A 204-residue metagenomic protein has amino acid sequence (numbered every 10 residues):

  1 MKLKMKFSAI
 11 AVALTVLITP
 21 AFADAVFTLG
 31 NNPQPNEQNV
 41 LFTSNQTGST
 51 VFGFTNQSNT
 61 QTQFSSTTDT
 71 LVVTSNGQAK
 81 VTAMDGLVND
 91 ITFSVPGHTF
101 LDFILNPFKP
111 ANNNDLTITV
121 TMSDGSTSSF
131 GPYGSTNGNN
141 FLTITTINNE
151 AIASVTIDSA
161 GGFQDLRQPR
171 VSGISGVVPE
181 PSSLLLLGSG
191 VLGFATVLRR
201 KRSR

Functional and structural regions predicted by a protein language model:
M1-I10: Bacterial N-terminal signal peptides that target proteins for export
I10-L17: Bacterial N-terminal signal peptides
I18-D24: Sec/Tat signal peptide C-region and signal peptidase I cleavage site
F22, E37, P181-S183: Intrinsically disordered, low-complexity segments enriched in proline/serine/threonine
D24-G176: Surface-exposed, well-ordered secondary-structure segments
P179-L198: A short, hydrophobic C-terminal helix/tail in secreted or cell-surface proteins
K201-R204: Short, charged juxtamembrane terminal tails flanking transmembrane helices
